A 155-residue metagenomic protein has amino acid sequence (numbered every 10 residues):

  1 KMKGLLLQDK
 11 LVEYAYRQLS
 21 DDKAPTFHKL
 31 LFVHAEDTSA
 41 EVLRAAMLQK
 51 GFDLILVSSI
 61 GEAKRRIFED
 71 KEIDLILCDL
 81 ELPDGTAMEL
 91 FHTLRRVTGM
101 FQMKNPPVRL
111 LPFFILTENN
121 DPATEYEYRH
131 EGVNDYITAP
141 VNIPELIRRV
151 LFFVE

Functional and structural regions predicted by a protein language model:
K1-R44, K50, G61, H92 (+2 more regions): Non-catalytic signal-transmission and effector/linker regions of two-component phosphorelay proteins
L56, L82-G85: Residue-level signal for the "D+5" position in two-component response regulator receiver
L56-L75: Acidic, metal-coordinating helix/loop segments flanking the phosphotransfer/catalytic sites of two-component signaling
D79-E81, T117: Active-site residues of response regulator receiver
M88-E89, P106-R109, T117-D135, R148: Alpha4 helix (beta4-alpha4-beta5 surface) of REC/receiver domains from two-component response regulators
T138-P140: A Lys-centered signature of the CheY-like receiver
